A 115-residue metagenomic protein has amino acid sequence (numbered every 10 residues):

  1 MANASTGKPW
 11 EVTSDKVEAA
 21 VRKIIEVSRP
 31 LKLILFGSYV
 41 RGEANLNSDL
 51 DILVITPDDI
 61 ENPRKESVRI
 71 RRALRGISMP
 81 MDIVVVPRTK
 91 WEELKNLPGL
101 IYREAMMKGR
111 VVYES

Functional and structural regions predicted by a protein language model:
M1-K32, V40-L46, T56-S115: Catalytic core of pol beta-like nucleotidyltransferases
D51-I55: Short beta-strand->loop micro-motif that forms the acidic, two-metal-ion catalytic signature in nucleotide-processing
